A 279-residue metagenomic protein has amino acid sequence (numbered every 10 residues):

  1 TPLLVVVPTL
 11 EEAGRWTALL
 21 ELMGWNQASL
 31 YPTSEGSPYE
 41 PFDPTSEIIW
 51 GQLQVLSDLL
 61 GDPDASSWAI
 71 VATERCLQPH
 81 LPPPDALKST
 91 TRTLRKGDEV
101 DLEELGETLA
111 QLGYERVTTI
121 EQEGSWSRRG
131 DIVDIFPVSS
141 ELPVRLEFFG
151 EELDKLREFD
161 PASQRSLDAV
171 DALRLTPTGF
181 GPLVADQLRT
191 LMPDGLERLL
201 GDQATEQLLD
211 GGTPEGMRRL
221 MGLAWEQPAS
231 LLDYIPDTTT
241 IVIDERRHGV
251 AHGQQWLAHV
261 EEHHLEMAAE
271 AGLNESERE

Functional and structural regions predicted by a protein language model:
T1-E279: ASCE RecA-like P-loop NTPase motor cores that couple ATP hydrolysis to mechanical translocation on nucleic acids
